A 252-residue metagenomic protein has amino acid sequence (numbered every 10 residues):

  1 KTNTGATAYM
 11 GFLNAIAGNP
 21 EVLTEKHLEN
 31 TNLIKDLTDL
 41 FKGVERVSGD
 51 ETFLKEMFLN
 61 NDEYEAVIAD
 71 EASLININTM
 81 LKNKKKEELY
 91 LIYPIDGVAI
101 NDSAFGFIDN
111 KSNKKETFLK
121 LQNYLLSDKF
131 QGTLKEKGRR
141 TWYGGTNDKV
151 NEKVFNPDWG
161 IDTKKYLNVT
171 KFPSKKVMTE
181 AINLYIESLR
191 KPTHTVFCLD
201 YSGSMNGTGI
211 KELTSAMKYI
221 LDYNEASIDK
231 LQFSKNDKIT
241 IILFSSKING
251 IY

Functional and structural regions predicted by a protein language model:
K1, A69-A72, P94-D96, I108 (+2 more regions): Active-site-proximal beta-strand/loop segments in catalytic clefts of secreted hydrolases
K1-A15: A conserved helix-loop-strand patch within extracytoplasmic ligand-binding domains of the periplasmic binding
P20-L91: Ligand-binding pocket segment of bilobal, Venus flytrap-like solute-binding proteins
N101-E116, T133-K137: A bilobed periplasmic-binding-protein/Venus flytrap-type ligand-binding module shared by bacterial periplasmic
N113-L125: Short amphipathic alpha-helical coupling segments at ligand-binding clamshell hinges and other catalytic/signaling
Y124-T146: Periplasmic-binding protein-like
T141-V196, G203-K211: Acidic, polar low-complexity linker/tail segments
L189-Y252: Von Willebrand factor
